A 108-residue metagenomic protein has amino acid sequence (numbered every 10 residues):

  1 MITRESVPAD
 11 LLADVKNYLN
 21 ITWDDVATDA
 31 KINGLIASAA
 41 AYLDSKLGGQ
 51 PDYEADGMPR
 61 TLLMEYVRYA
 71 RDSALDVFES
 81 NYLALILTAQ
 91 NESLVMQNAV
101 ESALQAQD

Functional and structural regions predicted by a protein language model:
M1-D108: Divalent metal-cofactor coordination and adjacent catalytic microenvironments
